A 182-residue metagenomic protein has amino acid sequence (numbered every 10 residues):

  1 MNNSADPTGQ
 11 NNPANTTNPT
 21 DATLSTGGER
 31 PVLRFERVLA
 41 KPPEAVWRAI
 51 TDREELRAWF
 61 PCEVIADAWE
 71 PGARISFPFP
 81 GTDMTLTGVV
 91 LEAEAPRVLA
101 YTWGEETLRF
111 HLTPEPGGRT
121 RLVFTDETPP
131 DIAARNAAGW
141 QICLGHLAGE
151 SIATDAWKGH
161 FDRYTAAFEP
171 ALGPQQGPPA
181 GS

Functional and structural regions predicted by a protein language model:
M1-E63, S182: Hydrophobic ligand-binding cavity/cleft-lining segments
N2-T26, G118-R121, D126-S182: Terminal "cap-and-tail" regions of soluble proteins that handle hydrophobic small molecules
Q10, E29, E36, E44 (+9 more regions): Glutamate identity and glutamate-enriched acidic tracts
R34-F35, K41, A45, T51-T87 (+2 more regions): Short beta-edge strand/loop motif at the mouth of beta-sheet-based domains
A45-W47, H111, I132-A134: Short acidic, gly/pro-rich beta-turn/loop elements at beta-sheet edges and active-site/ligand-binding grooves
W47-R48, L91, Q141: Short, surface-exposed helix/turn micro-motifs that flank interaction/cofactor sites
I65-P71, S76-D131: Hydrophobic-ligand binding "helix-grip"
